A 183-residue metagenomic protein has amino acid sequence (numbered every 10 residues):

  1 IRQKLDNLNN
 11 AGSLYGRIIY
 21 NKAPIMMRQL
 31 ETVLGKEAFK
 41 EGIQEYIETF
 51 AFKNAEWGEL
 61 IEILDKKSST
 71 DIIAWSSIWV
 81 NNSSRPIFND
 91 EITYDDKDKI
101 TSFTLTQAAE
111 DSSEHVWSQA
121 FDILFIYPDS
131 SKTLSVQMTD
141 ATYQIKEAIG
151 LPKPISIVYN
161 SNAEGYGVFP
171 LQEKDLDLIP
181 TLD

Functional and structural regions predicted by a protein language model:
I1-D6, A23, E37-E41, E48-D183: Non-catalytic accessory/interaction domains
I1-I25, Q29: Acidic/His/Gly-enriched intrinsically disordered linker/tail segments that often contain short helix/coil "MoRF-like"
S13-R17, I47, I63: A general structural-boundary detector
E31-K36: Acidic, glycine-rich low-complexity/disordered segments
